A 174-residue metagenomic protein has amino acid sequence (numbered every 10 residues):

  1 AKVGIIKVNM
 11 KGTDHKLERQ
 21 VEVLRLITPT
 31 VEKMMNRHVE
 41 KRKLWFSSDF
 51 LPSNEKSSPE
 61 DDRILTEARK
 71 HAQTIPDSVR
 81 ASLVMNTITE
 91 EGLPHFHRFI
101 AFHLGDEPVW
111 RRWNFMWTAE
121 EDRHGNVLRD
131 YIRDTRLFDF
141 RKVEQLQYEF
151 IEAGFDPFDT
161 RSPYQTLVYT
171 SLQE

Functional and structural regions predicted by a protein language model:
A1-R111, R133-F150, P157-Y164: Terminal targeting/low-complexity segments that flank the catalytic cores of oxidoreductases
N86-P94, W117-I132, L167-E174: Alpha-helical transition-metal enzyme core signature, strongest for iron centers
R112-M116: Membrane-interfacial loop-to-helix junctions in multi-pass inner-membrane proteins
A119-E120, F150-A153: A short structural micro-motif
